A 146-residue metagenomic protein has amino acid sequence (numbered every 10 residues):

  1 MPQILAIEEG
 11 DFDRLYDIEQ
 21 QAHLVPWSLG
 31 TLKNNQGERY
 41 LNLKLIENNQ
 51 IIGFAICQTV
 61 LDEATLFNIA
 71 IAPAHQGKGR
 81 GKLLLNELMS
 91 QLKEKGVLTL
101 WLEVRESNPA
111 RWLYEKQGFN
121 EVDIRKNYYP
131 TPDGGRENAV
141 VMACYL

Functional and structural regions predicted by a protein language model:
M1-G10, V140, C144-L146: Conserved N-terminal entry element of GNAT/NAT acetyltransferase domains
E9-A74, L85-E87, Q91, K95 (+1 more regions): Acetyl-CoA-dependent GNAT
Y40-N42, R136-V141: Short hydrophobic/aromatic beta-strand or adjacent loop that forms the aromatic wall/cage of a ligand/substrate-binding
G77-S90, W112-K116: Conserved acetyl-CoA-binding loop-helix of GNAT-fold acetyltransferases
K78, K82, K126-Y128, N138-A139 (+1 more regions): Acyl-donor (CoA/ACP) binding surface of acyl/acetyltransferases
G81, L85, S107-A110, N127-D133: Short glycine/proline-centered loop/turn elements that form peptide/ligand docking sites
G96, E103-R105: N-terminal beta-strand motif that seeds the catalytic metal site of vicinal oxygen chelate
W101-E103, E115, N120-N138: Conserved catalytic-core motifs of GNAT/GCN5-like acyltransferases
